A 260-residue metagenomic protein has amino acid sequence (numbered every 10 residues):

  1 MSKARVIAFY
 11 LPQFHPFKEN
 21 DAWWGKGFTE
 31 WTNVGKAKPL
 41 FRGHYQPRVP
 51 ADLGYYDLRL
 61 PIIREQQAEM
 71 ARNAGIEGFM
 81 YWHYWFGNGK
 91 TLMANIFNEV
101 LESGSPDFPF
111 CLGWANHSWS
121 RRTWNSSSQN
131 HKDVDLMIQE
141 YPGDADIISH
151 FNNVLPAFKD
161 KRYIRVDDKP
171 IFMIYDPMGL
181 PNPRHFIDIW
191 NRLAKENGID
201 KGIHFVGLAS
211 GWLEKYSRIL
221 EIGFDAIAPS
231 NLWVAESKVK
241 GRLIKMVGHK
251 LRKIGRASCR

Functional and structural regions predicted by a protein language model:
M1-R260: Glycan-processing catalytic domains of CAZymes
